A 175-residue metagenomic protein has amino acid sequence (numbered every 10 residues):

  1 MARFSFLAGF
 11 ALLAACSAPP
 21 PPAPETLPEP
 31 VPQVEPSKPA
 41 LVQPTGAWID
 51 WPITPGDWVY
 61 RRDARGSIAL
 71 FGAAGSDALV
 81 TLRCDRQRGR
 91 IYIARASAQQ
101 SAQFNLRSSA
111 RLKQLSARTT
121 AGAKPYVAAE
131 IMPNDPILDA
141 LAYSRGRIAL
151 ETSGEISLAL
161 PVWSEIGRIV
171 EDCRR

Functional and structural regions predicted by a protein language model:
A2-G9: Sec-dependent signal peptide recognition, specifically the positively charged N-region followed immediately by
L12-A15: C-terminal motif of bacterial Sec signal peptides marking the signal peptidase cleavage site
P19-P21, K113, T119-R175: Internal interaction segment
E25-I49: Post-signal peptide N-terminal segment of mature Sec-exported envelope proteins
Q43-V80: Transition segment at domain starts
R65-A73, G89-R95, P125-I131: Generic recognition of long tandem-repeat/solenoid scaffolds
L79, S101-Q103, R147: Exposed beta-strand and adjacent loop surfaces of beta-rich binding modules that mediate intermolecular recognition
R83-T120: Mid-length scaffold segments of soluble, non-membrane domains
